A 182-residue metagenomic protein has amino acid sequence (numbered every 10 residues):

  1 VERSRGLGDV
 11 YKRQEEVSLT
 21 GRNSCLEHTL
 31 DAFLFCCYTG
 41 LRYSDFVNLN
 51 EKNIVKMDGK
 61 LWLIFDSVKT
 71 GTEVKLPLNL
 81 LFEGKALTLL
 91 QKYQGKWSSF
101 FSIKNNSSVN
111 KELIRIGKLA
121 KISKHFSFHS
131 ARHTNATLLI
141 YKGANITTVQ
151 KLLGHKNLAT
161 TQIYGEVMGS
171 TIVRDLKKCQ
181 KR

Functional and structural regions predicted by a protein language model:
V1-Y11: Single conserved hydrophobic/aromatic residue that forms the stacking wall/gate of nucleotide- or nucleobase-binding
R5, S67-G71, N106, L153 (+1 more regions): Catalytic-site neighborhood detector that most strongly recognizes the C-terminal catalytic loop/helix of tyrosine
V10, K121-I122: Short coil/turn linkers that connect adjacent helices within long alpha-helical scaffolds, especially alpha-solenoid
E16-L34: Conserved catalytic core of the tyrosine transesterase superfamily
E27-A32, I103-S107, S123-G143: Short basic/aromatic active-site micro-motif
C36-G59, T147: Short, charged phosphate-coordinating catalytic segments
N53-K60, S123-K124, A144-I163, S170 (+1 more regions): Short, polar N-cap/turn motifs at the start of nucleic acid-interacting alpha helices
V68-R115: C-terminal catalytic core of Y-nucleophile DNA break-rejoin enzymes
